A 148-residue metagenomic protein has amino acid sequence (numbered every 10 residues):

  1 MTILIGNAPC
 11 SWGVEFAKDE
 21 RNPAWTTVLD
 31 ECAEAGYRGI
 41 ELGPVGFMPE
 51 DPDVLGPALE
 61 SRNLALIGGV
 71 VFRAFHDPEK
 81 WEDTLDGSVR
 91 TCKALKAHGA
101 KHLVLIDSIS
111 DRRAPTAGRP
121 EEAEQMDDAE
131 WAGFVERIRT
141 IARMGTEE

Functional and structural regions predicted by a protein language model:
M1-H102, A123-E147: N-terminal pre-domain/capping segments
L59, I106-D111: Short glycine-enriched loops at secondary-structure junctions
D111-A117: Short acidic/His/Gly/Ser-rich catalytic and metal-binding motifs that mark active-site loops of diverse hydrolases
A117-A123: Intrinsically disordered, low-complexity Ser/Thr- and acidic-rich flexible linkers and loops, especially at boundaries
